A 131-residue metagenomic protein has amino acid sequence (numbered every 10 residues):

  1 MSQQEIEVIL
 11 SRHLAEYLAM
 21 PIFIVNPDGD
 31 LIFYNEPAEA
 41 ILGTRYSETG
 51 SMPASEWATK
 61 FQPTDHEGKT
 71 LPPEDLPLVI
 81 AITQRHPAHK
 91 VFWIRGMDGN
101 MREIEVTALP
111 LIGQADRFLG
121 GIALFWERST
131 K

Functional and structural regions predicted by a protein language model:
S2-P27: Sensory modules in modular signal-transduction proteins
L31-I32: Conserved hydrophobic beta-strand signature of PAS-family and PAS-like sensory domains
N35-E39: N-terminal capping loop/helix in small sensory signaling domains highlighted by a polar->aromatic N-x2-3-F motif
S47-G68: PAS-family sensory/regulatory domains
T70-E74, A81-K90: PAS/PAS-like sensory domains
D75, H89-W93, N100-V106, I122: PAS/PAC sensory module
L109-L111: Output-coupling edge of small sensory domains
R117-R128: PAS-family sensory domains
